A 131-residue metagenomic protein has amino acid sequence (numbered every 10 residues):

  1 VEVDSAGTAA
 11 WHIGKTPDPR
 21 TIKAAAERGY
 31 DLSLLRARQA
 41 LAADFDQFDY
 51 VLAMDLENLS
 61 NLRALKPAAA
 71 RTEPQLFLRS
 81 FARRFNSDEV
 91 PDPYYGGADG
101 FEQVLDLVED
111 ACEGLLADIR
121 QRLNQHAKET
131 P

Functional and structural regions predicted by a protein language model:
V1-Q47, A117-P131: Conserved active-site segments centered on acidic
S5, A53-M54: Small/polar loops that bind or transfer phosphate-bearing groups
Y50, L56-P131: Phosphate-binding/catalytic loops
